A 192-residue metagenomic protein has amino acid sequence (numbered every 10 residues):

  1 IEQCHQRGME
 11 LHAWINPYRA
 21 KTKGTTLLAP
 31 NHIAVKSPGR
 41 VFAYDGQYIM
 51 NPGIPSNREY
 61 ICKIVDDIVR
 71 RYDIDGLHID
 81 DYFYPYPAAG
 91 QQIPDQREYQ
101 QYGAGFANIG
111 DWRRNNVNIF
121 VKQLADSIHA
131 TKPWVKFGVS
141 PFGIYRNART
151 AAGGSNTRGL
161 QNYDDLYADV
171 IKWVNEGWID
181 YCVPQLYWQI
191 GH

Functional and structural regions predicted by a protein language model:
I1, V65-V69, N118-D126, V170-I171: Generic structural signal for well-ordered alpha-helices, preferentially at hydrophobic/aromatic core positions
I1, Y44-C62, A104-V117, R158-G159 (+1 more regions): The substrate-binding groove and active-site-proximal loops of carbohydrate-active enzymes, especially glycoside
E2, E10-R71, D164-A168: Active-site-adjacent "subsite" loops/lids of carbohydrate-active enzymes
C4, I61, I68, L77-D80 (+3 more regions): Conserved, mostly hydrophobic/aromatic
H5, M9-T22, H78-Y82, G110-Y163: Aromatic-lined carbohydrate-recognition surfaces of secreted/lumenal glycan-active proteins
R19-D45, D81-G105, T150-L160: Aromatic- and acidic-residue-enriched segments that line the glycan-binding/catalytic groove of carbohydrate-active
D75, D80, R97-A107, N162-G191: Aromatic- and acid-rich polysaccharide-binding/catalytic face of secreted or lumenal carbohydrate-active enzymes
P85-P87, Y145-A148, I190-H192: Flexible loop/turn segments at secondary-structure boundaries
